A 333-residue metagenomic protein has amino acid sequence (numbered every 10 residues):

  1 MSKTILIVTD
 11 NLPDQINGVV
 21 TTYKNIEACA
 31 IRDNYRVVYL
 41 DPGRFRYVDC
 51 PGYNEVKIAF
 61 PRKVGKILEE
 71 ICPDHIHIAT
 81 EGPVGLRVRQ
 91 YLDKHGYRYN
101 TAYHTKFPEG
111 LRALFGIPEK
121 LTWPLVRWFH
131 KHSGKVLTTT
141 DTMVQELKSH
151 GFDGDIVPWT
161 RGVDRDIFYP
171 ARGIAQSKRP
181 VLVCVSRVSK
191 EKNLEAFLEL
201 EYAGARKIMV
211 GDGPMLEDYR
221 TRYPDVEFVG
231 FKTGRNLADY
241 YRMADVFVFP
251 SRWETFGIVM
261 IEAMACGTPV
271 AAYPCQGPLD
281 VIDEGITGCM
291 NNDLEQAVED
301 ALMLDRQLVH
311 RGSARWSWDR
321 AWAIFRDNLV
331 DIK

Functional and structural regions predicted by a protein language model:
V8, I174-G204, I208: Conserved donor-binding/catalytic core segment of Leloir-type glycosyltransferases
P124-P170: Donor nucleotide-sugar binding/catalytic pocket of nucleotide-sugar-dependent glycosyltransferases
H130, F231-K232, D239-A244, F325: Short alpha-helical donor nucleotide-sugar binding micro-motif in glycosyltransferases
G162-P180, D218: Acidic anion/phosphate-binding donor-loop and adjacent secondary structure in glycosyltransferase catalytic cores
E217-R235: Nucleotide-activated donor-binding/catalytic signature segment of Leloir-type glycosyltransferases, i.e., the conserved
R252: Aromatic "clamp/platform" in nucleotide-sugar-dependent glycosyltransferases that forms part of the donor/acceptor
P269-A272: Short hydrophobic beta-strand element within catalytic cores of glycosyltransferases and related nucleotide-activated
M303-K333: A charged, aromatic-enriched C-terminal amphipathic alpha-helix characteristic of glycosyltransferases across folds
